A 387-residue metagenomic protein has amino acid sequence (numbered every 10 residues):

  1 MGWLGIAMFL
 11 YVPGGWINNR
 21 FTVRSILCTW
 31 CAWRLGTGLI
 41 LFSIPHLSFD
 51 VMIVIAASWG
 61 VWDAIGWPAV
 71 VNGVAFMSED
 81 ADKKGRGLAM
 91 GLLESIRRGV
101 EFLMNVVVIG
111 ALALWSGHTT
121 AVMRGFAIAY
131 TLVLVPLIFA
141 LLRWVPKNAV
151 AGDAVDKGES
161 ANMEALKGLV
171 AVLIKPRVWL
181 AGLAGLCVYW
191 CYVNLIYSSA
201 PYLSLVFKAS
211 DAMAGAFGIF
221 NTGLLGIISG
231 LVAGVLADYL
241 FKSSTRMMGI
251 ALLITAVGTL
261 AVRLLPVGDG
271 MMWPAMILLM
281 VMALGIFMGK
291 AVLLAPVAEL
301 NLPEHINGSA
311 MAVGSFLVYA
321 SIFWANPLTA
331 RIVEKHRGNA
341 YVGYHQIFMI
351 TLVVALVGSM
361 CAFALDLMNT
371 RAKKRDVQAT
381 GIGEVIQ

Functional and structural regions predicted by a protein language model:
M1-W16, F220-A233: Central cavity-lining transmembrane alpha-helices of secondary-active solute carriers, predominantly the Major
R20-C31, D238-L253: Cytoplasmic membrane-interface "Motif A"-like loop-to-helix N-cap segments of 12-TM Major Facilitator Superfamily
A32-L47, L253-D269: C-terminal ends and interior cores of transmembrane alpha-helices in multi-pass membrane transporters/permeases
I55-R97: Cytoplasmic helix-loop-helix junction between adjacent transmembrane helices in 12-TM secondary transporters
G87-A113, S315-N326: Glycine-rich segments within core transmembrane alpha-helices of 12-TM secondary carriers
N105, K175-G230, K290, I322-N326: Extracytoplasmic gate region of multi-pass secondary transporters
T131-A154, C361-D366: C-terminal membrane-cytosol helix-exit motif in multi-pass small-molecule transporters
N148-A181, G381-Q387: Juxtamembrane intracellular "pre-TM" segments in multi-pass secondary transporters
